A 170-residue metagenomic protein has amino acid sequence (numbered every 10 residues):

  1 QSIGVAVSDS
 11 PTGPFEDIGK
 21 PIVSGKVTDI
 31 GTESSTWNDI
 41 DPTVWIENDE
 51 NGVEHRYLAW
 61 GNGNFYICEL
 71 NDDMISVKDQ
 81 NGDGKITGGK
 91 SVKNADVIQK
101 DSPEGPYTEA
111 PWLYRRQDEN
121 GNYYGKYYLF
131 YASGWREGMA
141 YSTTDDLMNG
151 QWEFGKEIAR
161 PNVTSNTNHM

Functional and structural regions predicted by a protein language model:
Q1-M170: Carbohydrate-active catalytic/glycan-binding domains of CAZyme proteins, especially the secreted or lumenal ectodomains
